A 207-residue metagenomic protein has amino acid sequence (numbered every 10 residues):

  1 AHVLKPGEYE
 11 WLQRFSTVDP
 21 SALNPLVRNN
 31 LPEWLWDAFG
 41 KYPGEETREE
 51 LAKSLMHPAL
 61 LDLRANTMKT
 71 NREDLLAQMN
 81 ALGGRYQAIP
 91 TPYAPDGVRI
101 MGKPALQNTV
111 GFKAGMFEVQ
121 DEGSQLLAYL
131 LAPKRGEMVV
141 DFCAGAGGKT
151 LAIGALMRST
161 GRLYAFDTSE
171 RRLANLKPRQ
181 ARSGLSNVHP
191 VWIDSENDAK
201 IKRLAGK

Functional and structural regions predicted by a protein language model:
A1-A105: Class I Rossmann-like S-adenosyl-L-methionine
E73-K207: Rossmann-like S-adenosyl-L-methionine
